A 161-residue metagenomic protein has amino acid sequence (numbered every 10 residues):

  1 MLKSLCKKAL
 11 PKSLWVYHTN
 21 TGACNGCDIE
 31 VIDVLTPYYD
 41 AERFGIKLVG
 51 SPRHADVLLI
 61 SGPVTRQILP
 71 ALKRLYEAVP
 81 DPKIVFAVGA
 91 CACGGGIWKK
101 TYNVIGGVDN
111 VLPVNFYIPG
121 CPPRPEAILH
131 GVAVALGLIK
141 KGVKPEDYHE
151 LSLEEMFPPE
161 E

Functional and structural regions predicted by a protein language model:
M1-R53, E77-K83, V104-I105, D109-I118 (+1 more regions): Iron-sulfur (Fe-S) cluster-binding modules
G22, P63-T65, C91-C93, P123: Short glycine-rich anion-binding loops that position phosphate/pyrophosphate groups of nucleotides and phosphorylated
V57-L58, R66-I68: A contiguous binding-surface segment within folded domains or other stable secondary-structure elements
Q67-P80: Amphipathic helical hotspot of TIR/SEFIR-family domains
L69-A71, G96-W98, I128-L129: Short glycine-/acidic-enriched loop or helix-start segments at secondary-structure transitions that form or flank
V85-A87: Structural beta-sheet core signal
C93-D109: Glycine-rich, charge-decorated loop segments at or immediately adjacent to ligand/cofactor-binding or catalytic sites
